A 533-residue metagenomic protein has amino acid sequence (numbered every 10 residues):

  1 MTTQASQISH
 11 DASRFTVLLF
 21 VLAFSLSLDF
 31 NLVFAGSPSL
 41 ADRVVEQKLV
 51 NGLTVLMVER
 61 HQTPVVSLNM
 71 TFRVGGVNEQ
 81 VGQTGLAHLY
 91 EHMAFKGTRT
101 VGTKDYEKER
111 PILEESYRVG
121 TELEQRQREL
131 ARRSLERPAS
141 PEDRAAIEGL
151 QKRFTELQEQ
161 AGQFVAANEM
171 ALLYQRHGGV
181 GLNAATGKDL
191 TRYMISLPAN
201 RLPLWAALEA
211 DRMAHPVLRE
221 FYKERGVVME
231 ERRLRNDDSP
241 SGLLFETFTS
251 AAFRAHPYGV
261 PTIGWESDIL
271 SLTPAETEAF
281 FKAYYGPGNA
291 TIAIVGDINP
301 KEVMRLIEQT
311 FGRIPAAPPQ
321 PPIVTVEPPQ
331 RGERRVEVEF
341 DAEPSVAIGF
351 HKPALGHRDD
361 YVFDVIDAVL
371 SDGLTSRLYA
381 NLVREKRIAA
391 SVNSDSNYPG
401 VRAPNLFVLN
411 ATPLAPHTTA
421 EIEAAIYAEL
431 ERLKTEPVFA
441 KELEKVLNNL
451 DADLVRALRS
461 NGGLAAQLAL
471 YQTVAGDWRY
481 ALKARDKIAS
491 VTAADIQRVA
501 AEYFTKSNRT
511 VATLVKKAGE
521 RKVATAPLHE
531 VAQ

Functional and structural regions predicted by a protein language model:
M1-S13: N-terminal secretory signal peptides that target proteins for export/translocation
T16-N31: Bacterial N-terminal signal peptides
L32-G76, T103-N200, G226, L234-N289 (+8 more regions): Non-catalytic beta-strand/loop surface segments
V74-T84: Short pre-active-site segment immediately N-terminal to the catalytic Zn-binding motif
T84-K96: Active-site recognition of the HExxH zinc-binding catalytic motif
D211-L218, T310-P318, Y427-V438: A common structural junction motif
